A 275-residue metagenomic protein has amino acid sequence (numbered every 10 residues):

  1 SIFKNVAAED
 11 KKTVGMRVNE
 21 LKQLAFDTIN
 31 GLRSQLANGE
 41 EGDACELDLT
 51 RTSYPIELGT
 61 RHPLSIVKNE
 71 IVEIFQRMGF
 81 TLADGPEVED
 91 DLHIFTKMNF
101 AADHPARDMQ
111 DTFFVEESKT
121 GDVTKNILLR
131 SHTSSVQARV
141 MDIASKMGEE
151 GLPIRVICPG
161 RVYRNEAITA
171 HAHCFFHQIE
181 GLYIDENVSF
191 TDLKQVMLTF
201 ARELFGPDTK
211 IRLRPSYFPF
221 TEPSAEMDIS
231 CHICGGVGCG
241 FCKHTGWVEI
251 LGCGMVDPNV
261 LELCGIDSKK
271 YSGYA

Functional and structural regions predicted by a protein language model:
S1-N5: Amphipathic, non-membrane alpha-helical rod segments
T13-A275: TRNA-recognition modules of translation machinery and tRNA-sensing kinases, especially anticodon-binding
